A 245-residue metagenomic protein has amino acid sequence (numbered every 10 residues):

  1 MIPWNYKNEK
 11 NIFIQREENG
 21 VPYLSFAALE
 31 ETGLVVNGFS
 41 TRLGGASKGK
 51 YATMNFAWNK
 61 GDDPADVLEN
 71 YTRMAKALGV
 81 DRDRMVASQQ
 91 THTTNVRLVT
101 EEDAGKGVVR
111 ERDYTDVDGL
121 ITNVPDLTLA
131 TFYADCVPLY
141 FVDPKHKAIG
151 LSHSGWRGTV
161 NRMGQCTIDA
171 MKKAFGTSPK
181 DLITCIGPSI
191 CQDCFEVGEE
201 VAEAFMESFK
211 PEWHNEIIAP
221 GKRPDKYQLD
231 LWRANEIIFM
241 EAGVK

Functional and structural regions predicted by a protein language model:
M1-K245: Active-site microenvironment for binding and transforming phosphate-containing groups
